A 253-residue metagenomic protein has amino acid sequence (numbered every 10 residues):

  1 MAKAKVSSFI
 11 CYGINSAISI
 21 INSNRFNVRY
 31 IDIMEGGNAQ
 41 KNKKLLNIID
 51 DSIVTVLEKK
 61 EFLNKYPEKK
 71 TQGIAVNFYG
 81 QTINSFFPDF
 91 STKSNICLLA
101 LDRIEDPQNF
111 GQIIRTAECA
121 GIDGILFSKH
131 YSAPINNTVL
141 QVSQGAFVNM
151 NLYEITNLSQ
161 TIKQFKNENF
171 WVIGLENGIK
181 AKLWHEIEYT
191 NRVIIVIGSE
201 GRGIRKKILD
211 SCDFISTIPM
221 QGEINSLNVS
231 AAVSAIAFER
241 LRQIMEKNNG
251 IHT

Functional and structural regions predicted by a protein language model:
M1-P88, N249-T253: N-terminal positively charged helical leader segments and presequences
F9, M34, D102-R103, S128 (+4 more regions): Glycine- and other small-residue-rich loops at beta-strand/loop junctions that grip anionic moieties
I18, S23-N24, Q141-Q144, L209-T253: Structured adenosyl-cofactor binding patch, chiefly the S-adenosyl-L-methionine
S19, T55, F90-K182: RNA substrate-binding interface of SAM-dependent RNA methyltransferases
G36, K59-E61, H130-S132, E200-R202 (+1 more regions): Short, acidic/turn-prone active-site loops that include or flank metal/cofactor- and phosphate-binding residues
K41, S132-T138, R202-I208: Short, glycine/polar-rich helix-capping loops at beta-to-alpha or helix-loop-helix junctions that flank or form
I173-N228: Active-site/ligand-binding-proximal alpha/beta "capping" segment
